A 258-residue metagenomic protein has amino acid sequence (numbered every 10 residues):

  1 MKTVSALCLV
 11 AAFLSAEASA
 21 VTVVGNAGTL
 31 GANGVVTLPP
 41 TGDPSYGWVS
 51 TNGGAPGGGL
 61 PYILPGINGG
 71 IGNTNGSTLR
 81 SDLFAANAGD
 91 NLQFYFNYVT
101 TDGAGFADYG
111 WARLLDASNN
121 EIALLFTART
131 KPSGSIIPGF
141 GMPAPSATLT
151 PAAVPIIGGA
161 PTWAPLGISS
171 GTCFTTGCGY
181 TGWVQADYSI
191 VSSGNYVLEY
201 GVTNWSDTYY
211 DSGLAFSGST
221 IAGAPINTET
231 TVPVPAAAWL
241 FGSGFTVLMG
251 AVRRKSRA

Functional and structural regions predicted by a protein language model:
K2-C8, A237-W239: Sec-dependent signal peptide recognition, specifically the positively charged N-region followed immediately by
S5, T230-P233: Serine/threonine-rich, low-complexity intrinsically disordered segments
A6-L9, G25-A27: Short helix-onset patch at the extreme N-terminus, typifying the N->h transition of secretory signal peptides
F13-E17: N-terminal signal peptide c-region/cleavage motif recognized by signal peptidases
V21-E229: Aromatic (Trp/Tyr/Phe) and Gly/Pro-enriched flexible surface segments
P233-V252: A short, hydrophobic C-terminal helix/tail in secreted or cell-surface proteins
K255-A258: Short, charged juxtamembrane terminal tails flanking transmembrane helices
